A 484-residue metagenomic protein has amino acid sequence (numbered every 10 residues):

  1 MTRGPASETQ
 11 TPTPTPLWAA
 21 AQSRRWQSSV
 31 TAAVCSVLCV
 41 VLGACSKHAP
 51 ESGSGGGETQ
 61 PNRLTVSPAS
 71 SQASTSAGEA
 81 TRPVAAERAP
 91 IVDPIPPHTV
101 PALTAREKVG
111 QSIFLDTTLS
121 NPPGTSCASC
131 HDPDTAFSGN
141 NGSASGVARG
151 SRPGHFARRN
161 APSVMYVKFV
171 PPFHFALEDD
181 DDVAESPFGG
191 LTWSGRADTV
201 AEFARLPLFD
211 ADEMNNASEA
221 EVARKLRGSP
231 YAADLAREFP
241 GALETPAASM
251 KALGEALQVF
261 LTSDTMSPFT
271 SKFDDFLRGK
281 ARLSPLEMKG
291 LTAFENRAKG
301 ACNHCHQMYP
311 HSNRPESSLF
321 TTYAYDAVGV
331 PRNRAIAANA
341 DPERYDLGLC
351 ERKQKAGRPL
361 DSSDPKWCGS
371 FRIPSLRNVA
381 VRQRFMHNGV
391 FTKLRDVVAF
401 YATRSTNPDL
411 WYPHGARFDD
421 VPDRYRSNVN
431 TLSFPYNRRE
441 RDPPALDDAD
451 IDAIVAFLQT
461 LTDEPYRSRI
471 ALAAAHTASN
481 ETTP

Functional and structural regions predicted by a protein language model:
M1-W26: N-terminal secretory signal peptides that target proteins for export/translocation
T2-R3, C45-P484: Periplasmic c-type cytochrome electron-transfer domains
S7, S23, S28-S29, S36 (+2 more regions): Serine residues within intrinsically disordered or low-complexity segments
E8, T15-L17, A33, G56-Q60 (+1 more regions): Intrinsically disordered low-complexity regions specifically enriched for long asparagine
T31-G43: Bacterial N-terminal signal peptides
